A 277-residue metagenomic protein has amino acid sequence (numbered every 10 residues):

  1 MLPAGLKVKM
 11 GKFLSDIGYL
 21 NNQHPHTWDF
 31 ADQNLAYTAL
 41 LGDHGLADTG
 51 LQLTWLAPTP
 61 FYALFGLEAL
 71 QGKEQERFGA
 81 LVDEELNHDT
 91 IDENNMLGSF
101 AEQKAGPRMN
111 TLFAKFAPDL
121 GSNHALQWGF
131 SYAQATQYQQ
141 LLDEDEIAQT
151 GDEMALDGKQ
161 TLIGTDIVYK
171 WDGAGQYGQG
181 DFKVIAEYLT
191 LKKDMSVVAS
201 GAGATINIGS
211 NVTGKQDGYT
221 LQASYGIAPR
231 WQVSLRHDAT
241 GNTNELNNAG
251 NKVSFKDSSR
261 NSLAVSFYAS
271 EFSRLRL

Functional and structural regions predicted by a protein language model:
M1-R77, L81, P107-T111, K115-S122 (+2 more regions): Outer membrane beta-barrel
M1-V8, I17-Q23, W28-F30, V82-Q103 (+5 more regions): Surface-exposed loop and membrane-interface regions of Gram-negative outer-membrane beta-barrel proteins
L2, E74, G250-A264: Short, electropositive alpha-helical surface patch
L40-H44, E102-K104, A155-G158: Short Gly/Pro-enriched turn/cap motifs at secondary-structure boundaries
D89-I147: Loop-centered beta-sheet repeat module
N123-F255, S259: Detector for outer-membrane/organellar transmembrane beta-barrel domains, recognizing the amphipathic beta-strand
Q137-Y138, Y268-L277: Predominantly the C-terminal beta-signal and adjacent terminal strand-loop region of outer-membrane beta-barrel
R236-T240, S266-F272: Short, loop-centered acidic/histidine patches that primarily coordinate divalent metals
